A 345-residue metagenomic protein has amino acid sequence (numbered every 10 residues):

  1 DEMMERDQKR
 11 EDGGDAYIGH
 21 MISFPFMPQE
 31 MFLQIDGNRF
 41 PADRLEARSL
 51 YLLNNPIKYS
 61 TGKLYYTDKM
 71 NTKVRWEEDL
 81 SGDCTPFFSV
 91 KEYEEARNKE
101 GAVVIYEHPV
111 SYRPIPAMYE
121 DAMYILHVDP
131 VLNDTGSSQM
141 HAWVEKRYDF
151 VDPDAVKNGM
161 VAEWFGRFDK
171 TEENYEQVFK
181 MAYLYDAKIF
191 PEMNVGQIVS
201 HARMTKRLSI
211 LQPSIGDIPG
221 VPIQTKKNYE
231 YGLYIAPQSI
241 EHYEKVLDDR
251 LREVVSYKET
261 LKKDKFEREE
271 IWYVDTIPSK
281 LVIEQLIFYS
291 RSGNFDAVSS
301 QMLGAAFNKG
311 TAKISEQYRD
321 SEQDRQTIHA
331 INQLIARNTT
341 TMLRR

Functional and structural regions predicted by a protein language model:
D1-S214, V254-R345: RNase H-like, metal-dependent nuclease domains and their acidic two-metal-ion catalytic environment used
L211-E259: Short alpha-helix plus adjacent loop in nuclease-associated cores
